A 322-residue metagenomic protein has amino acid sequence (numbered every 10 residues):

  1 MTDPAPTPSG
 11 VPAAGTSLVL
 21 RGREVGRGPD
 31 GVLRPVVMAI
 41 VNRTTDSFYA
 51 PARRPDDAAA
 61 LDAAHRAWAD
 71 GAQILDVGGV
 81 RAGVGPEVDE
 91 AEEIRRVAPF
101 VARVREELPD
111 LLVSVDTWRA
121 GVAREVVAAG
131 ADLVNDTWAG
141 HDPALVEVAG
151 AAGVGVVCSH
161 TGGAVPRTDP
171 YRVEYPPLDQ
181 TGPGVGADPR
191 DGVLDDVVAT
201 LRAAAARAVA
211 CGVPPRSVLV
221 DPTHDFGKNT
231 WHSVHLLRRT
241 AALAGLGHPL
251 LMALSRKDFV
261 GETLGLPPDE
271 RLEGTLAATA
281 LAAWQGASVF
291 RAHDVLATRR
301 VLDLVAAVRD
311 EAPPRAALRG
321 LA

Functional and structural regions predicted by a protein language model:
T2-S9, L20-G22, S47-A63, A82-E106 (+6 more regions): Active-site-adjacent loop and "lid" segments of alpha/beta metabolic enzymes
T16-L18: Charged catalytic and DNA/RNA-contacting regions of genome-maintenance and nucleic-acid-processing enzymes
R23-G31, W68, R300: Domain-level signal for soluble alpha/beta catalytic cores
D30, P35-A58: N-terminal binding-site loop/beta-alpha segment at the start of enzyme catalytic domains that lines or forms
V41, G71, V134: Conserved hydrophobic/aromatic pocket- or pore-lining residues that grip, position, or stack substrates in active sites
D62-G78: Catalytic domains of carbohydrate-active enzymes, especially glycoside hydrolases
P215-S217: Short acidic capping loops at alpha-helix termini that bridge into adjacent secondary structure
